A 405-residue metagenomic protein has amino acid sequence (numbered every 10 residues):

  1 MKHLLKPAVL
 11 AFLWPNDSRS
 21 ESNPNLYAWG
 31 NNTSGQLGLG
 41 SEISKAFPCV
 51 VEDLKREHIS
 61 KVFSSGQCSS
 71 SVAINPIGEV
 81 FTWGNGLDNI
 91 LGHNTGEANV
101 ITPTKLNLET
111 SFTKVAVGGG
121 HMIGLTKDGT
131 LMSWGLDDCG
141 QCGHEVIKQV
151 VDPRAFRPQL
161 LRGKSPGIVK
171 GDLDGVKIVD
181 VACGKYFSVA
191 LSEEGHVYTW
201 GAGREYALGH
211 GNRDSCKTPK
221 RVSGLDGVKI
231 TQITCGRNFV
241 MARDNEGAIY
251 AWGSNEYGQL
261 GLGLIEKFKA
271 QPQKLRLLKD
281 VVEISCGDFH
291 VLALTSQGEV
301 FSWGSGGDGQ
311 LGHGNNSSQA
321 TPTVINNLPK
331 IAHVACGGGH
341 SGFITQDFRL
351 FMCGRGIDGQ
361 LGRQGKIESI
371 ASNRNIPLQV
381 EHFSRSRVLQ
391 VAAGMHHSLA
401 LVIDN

Functional and structural regions predicted by a protein language model:
H3-E42, A46-D53, I59-S60, T82: An edge-strand/N-cap motif at the start of beta-rich repeat modules
N23, I43-F47, E97-T102, I147-A155 (+5 more regions): A detector of repeated loop/turn-to-beta-strand junctions in beta-rich toroidal repeat architectures
A28, S69-A73, T82, H121-G124 (+10 more regions): Conserved core positions of repeat-based scaffolds
F63, A73, T104-N107, A116 (+14 more regions): Conserved beta-strand position repeated across blades of beta-propeller domains
V115-G118, T126-G263, K269-A270, I284: Solenoidal tandem-repeat scaffolds enriched in leucines and small polar residues
D288, A332-G359: Loop/turn-rich, solvent-exposed surfaces of beta-rich toroidal or solenoidal domains
R349-L350, R355-I357, S372-N405: Blade-level signature of beta-propeller repeat domains, shared across WD40, Kelch, NHL, RCC1 and BNR/Asp-box propellers
